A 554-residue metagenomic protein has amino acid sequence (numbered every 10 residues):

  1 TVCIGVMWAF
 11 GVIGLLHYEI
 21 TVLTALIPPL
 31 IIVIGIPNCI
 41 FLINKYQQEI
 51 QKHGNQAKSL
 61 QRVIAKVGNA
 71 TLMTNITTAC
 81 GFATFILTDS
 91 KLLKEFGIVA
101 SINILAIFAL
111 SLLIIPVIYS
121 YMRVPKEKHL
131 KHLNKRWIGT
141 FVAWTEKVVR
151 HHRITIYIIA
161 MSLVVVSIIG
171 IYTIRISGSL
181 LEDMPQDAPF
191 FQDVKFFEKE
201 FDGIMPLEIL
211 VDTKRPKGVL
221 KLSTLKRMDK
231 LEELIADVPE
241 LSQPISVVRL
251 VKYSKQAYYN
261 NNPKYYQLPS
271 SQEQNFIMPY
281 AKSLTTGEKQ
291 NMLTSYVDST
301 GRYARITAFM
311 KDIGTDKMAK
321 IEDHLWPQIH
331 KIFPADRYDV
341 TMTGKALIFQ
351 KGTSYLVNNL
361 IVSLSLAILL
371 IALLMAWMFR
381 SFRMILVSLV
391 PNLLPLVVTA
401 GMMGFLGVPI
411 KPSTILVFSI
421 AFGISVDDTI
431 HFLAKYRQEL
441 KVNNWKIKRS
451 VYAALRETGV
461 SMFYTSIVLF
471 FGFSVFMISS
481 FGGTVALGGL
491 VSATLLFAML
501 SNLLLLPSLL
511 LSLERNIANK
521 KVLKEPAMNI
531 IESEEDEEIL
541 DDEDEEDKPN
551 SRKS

Functional and structural regions predicted by a protein language model:
T1-S179, I313-D316, D323, H330-S554: Membrane-embedded transmembrane helical bundles of large multi-pass transporters/channels
V63, F141, P189, D193 (+3 more regions): Hydrophobic alpha-helical membrane-association signature
N75, E198-F201, T294-S299, W377-M378 (+1 more regions): Replace "in large, NTP-powered and nucleic-acid-processing enzymes" with "in large, NTP-powered factors and other
V148, H152-N275: Juxtamembrane segments of multi-pass membrane proteins
Q186-E198, K282-N291, E322: A general structural motif
V194-F197, K230-L234, N291-Y296, Q328 (+4 more regions): Generic recognition of flexible, low-complexity loop/linker segments
L207-D212, G218, L293-W326, T341: A short beta-strand structural signal in non-transmembrane regions
S242-M310, K351: Extracytoplasmic
